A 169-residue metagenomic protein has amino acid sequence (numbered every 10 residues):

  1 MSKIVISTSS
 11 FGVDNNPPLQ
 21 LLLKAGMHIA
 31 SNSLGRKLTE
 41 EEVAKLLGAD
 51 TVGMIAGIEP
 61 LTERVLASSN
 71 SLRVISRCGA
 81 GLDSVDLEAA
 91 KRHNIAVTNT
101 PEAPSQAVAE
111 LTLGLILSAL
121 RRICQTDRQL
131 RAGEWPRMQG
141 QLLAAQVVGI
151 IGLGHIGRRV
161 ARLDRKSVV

Functional and structural regions predicted by a protein language model:
M1-T51: N-terminal glycine-/charge-rich "phosphate-binding" loop or analogous flexible N-terminal tail
S2, N15-P17, M138-V169: Rossmann-like dinucleotide/phosphate-binding beta-alpha-beta segment
I4-V5, M54, S76, G149: Short, well-ordered beta-strand segments
L21, L111, L115, R159 (+1 more regions): Rossmann-fold NAD(P)-dependent oxidoreductase module
L23, K91, R165: Anion (oxyanion) recognition and catalysis
S33-T39, A56-G57, R128-P136: Short gly/ser/thr-rich secondary-structure transition/capping motifs
L47, T62-L66, V147, K166-V169: Rossmann-like adenosine-cofactor binding region
A49-D127, Q141: Phosphate/diphosphate ligand-binding glycine-rich loop within oxidoreductases
